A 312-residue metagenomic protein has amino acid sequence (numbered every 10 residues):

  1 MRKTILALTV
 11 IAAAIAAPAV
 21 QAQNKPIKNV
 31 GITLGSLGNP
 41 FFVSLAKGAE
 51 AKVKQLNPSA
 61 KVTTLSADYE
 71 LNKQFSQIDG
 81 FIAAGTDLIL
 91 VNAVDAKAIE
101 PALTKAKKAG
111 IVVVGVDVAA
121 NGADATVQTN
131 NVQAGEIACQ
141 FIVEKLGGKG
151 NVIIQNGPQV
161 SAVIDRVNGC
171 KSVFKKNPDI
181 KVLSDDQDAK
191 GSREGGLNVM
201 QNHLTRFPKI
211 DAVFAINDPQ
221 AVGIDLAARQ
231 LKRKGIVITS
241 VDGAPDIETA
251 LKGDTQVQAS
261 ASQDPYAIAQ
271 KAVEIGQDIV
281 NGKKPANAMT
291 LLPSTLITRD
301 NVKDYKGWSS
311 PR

Functional and structural regions predicted by a protein language model:
M1-T4: Positively charged n-region of N-terminal signal peptides that target proteins for export
L6-A7, C170: General helical structural elements
A7-I15: Bacterial N-terminal signal peptides
A16-A22: Sec/Tat signal peptide C-region and signal peptidase I cleavage site
A22-R312: A residue-level marker of the well-folded mature domains of exported/periplasmic proteins
